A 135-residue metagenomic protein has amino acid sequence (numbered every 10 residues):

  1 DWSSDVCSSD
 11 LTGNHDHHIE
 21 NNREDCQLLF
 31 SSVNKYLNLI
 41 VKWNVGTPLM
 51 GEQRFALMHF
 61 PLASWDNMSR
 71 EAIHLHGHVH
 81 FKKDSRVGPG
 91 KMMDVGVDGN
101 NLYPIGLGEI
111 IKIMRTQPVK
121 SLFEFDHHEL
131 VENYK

Functional and structural regions predicted by a protein language model:
D1-S8: Short, small-residue-biased leader/transition segments that mark boundaries at the very start of proteins
S9-K135: Extended recognition/assembly regions associated with phosphoester-bond processing machinery
